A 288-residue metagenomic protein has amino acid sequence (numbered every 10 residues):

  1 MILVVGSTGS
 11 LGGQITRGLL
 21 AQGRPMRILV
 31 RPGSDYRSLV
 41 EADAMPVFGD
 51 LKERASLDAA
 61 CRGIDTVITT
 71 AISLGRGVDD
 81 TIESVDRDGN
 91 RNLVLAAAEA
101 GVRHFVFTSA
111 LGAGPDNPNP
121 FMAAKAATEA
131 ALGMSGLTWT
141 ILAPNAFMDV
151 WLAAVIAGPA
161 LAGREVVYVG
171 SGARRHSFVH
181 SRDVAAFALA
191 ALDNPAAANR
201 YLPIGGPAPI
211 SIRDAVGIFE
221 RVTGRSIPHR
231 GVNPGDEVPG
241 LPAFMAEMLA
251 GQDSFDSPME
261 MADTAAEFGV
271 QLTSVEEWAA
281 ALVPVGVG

Functional and structural regions predicted by a protein language model:
M1-E41, P46-V47, K52-A55, A59-R62 (+4 more regions): Oxidoreductase cofactor-interface core, primarily capturing Rossmann-like NAD(P)-dependent enzymes
V67, F105: Receiver (REC) domain switch-region micro-motif
V222-T223, P234-G288: A hydrophobic C-terminal alpha-helical subdomain
P228-G231: Short beta-strand-to-loop elements that line the ligand-binding cleft of bilobed periplasmic-binding protein-like
